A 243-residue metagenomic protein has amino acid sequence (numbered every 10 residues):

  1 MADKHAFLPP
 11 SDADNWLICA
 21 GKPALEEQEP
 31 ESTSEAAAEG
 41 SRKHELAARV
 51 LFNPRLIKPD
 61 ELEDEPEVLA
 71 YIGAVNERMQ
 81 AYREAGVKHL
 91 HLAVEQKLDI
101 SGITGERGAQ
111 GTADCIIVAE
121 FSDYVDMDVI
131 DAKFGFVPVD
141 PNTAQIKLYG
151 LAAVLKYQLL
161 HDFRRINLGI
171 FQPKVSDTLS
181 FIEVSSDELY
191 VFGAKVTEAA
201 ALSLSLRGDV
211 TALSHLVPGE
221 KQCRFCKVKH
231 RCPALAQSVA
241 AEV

Functional and structural regions predicted by a protein language model:
M1-I57: Charged, glycine-rich intrinsically disordered N-terminal tails and low-complexity linkers that flank
A2-D3, F7, I72-M79, I103-G105 (+3 more regions): Metal-dependent nuclease catalytic regions and adjoining charged, substrate-binding loops involved in nucleic-acid end
N15-G21, C115-V129, T197-A201: Active-site-adjacent bridging/hinge elements
E26-E29, P59-L62, K88-Q96, L213-C223: Short coil/turn segments at secondary-structure boundaries
Q28-E29, D131-F134, Q172-K174: Short, histidine-centered active-site or binding-site loop motifs used for metal coordination, general acid-base
T33-S41, L62-I72, T143, S186-G193: Generic detection of long, well-ordered alpha-helical segments
L46-I146, L155-L168: Catalytic cores of nuclease domains that cleave nucleic-acid phosphodiester backbones
